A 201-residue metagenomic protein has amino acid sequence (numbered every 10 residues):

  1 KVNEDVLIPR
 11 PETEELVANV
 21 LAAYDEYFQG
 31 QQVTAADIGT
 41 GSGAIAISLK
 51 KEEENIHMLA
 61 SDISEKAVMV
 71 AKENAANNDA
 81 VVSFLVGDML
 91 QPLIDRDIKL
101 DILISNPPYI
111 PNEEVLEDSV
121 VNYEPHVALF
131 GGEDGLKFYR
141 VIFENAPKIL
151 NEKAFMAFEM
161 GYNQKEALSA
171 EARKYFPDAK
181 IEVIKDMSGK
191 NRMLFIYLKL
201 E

Functional and structural regions predicted by a protein language model:
K1-E54, S61-V70: SAM-dependent Rossmann-like transferase core, predominantly class I methyltransferases with a strong bias toward
E26, L200-E201: Short, low-complexity, intrinsically disordered N-terminal peptides in bacterial proteins
N55-H57, S61-L200: S-adenosylmethionine
